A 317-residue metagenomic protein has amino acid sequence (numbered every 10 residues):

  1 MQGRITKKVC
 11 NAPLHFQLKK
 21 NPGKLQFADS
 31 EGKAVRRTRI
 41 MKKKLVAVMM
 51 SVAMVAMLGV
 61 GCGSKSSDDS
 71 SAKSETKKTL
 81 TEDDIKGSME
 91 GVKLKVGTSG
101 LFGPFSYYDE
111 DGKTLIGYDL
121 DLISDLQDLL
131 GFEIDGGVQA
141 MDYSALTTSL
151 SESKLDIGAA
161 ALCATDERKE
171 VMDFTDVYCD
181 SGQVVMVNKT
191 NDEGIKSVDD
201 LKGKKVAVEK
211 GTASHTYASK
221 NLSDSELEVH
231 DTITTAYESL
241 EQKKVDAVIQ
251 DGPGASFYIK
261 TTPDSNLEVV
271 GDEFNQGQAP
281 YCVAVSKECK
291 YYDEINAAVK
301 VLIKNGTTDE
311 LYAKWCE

Functional and structural regions predicted by a protein language model:
G59-A72: Bacterial lipoprotein signal-peptidase II cleavage site
S74, L120-L129, K189, K205 (+2 more regions): Extended ligand-binding regions for polar small-molecule ligands
S74-A161: Extracytoplasmic small-molecule ligand-binding "clamshell" domains of the periplasmic binding protein/Venus flytrap
L94-T98, I116, V198-G211: Short loop->beta-strand "edge-of-pocket" segments that line small-molecule binding or catalytic clefts across diverse
G100, D180-K189, G252, S256 (+2 more regions): Periplasmic-binding protein-like
S124, D135-D200, E273-F274: Acidic, polar ligand-binding/catalytic clefts
F132-E133, S151-A160, K204-K205, T232 (+2 more regions): Alpha-to-beta junction loops
A145, A161-V171, Y217-K220, E241-Q242 (+1 more regions): A ligand-binding cleft/hinge motif common to bilobed small-molecule-binding domains
